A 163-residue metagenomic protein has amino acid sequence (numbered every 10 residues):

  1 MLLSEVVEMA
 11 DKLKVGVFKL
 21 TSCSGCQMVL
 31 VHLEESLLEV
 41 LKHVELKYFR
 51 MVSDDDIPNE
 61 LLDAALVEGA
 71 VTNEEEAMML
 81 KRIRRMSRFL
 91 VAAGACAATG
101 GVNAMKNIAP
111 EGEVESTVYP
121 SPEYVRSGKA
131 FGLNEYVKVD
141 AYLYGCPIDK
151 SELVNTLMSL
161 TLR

Functional and structural regions predicted by a protein language model:
L2-R163: Iron-sulfur-associated redox domains of electron-transfer enzymes in respiratory and anaerobic energy metabolism
